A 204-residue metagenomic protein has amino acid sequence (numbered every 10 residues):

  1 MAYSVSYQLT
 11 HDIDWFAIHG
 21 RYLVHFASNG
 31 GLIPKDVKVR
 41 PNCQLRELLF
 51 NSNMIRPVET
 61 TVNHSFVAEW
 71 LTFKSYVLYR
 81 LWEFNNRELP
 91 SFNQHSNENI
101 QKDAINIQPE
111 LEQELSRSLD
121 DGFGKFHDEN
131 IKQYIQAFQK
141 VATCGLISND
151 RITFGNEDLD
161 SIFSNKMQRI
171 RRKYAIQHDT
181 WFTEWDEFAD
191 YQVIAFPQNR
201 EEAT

Functional and structural regions predicted by a protein language model:
M1-L48: Short N-terminal edge-element motif at the start of the domain
N42-T204: Low-complexity intrinsically disordered segments
